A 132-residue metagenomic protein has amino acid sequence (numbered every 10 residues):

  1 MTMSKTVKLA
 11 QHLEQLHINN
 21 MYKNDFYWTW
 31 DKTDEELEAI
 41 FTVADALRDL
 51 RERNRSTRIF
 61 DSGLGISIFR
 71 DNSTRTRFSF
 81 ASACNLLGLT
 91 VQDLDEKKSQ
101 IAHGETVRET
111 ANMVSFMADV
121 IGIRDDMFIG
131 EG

Functional and structural regions predicted by a protein language model:
M1-M3, G122: Generic N-terminal leader/processing signal
M3-F78, S82: Positively charged, low-complexity intrinsically disordered leader regions
R58-G132: Phosphate/diphosphate ligand-binding glycine-rich loop within oxidoreductases
